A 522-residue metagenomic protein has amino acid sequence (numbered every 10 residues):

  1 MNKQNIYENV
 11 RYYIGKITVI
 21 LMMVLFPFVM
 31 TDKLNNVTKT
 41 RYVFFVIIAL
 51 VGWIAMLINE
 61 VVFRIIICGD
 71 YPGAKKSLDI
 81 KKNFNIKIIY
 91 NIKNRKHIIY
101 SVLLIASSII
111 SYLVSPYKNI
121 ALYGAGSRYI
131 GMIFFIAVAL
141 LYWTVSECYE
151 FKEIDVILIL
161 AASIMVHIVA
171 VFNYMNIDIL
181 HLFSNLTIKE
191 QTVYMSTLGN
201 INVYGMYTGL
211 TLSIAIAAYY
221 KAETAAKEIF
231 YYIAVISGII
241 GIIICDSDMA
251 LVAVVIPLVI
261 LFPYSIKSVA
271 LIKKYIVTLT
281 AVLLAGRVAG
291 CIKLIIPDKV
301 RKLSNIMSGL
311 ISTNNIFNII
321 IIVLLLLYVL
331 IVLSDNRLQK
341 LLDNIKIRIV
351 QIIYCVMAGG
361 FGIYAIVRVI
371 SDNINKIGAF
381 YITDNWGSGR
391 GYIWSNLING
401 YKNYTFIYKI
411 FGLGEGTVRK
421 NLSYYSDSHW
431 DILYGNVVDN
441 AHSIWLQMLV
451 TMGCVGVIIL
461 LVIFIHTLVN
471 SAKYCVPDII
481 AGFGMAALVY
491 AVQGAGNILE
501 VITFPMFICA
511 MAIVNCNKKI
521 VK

Functional and structural regions predicted by a protein language model:
M1-N9, F63-R95, K302-I306, S334-V350: Membrane-interfacial, low-structure loops and terminal tails that flank and connect transmembrane helices in multi-pass
N2, I6-D32, I48-L57, I109-Y112 (+12 more regions): Alpha-helical transmembrane segments of multi-pass inner-membrane proteins
L21-K33, V51-I136: N-terminal hydrophobic segments of proteins, predominantly signal-anchor/transmembrane helices of inner/organellar
N35-F45, Y90-N94, G126-R128, M307-F317: Interfacial loop-to-helix junctions that mark the boundaries of transmembrane helices in multi-pass membrane
N119-R128, A139-W143, T192-I201, T208 (+3 more regions): Active-site lumenal/periplasmic loops and adjacent helix-entry segments of GT-C-fold, multi-pass membrane
R128, V169-S184, G362-T417: Aromatic-rich transmembrane-lumenal/periplasmic boundary elements in polytopic membrane proteins
Q191, W394, F411-G414, V438-W445 (+1 more regions): Alpha-helical membrane-protein architecture signal
N200, G389-V437, M452-G456: TM-adjacent membrane-interface loops and short helices in multi-pass inner/ER membrane proteins
